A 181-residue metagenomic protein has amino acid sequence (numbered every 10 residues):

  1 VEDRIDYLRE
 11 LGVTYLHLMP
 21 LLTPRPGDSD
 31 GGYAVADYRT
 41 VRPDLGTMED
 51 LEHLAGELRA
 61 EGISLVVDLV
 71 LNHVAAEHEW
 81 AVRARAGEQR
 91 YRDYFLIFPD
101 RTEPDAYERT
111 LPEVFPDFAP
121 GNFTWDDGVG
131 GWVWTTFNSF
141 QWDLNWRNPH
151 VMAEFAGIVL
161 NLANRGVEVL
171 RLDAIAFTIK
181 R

Functional and structural regions predicted by a protein language model:
V1-A156, L160, N164, A176-R181: Acidic/aromatic-lined carbohydrate-recognition and catalytic surfaces of CAZymes acting on diverse glycans
E168: Receiver (REC) domain switch/active-site residues of two-component response regulators
